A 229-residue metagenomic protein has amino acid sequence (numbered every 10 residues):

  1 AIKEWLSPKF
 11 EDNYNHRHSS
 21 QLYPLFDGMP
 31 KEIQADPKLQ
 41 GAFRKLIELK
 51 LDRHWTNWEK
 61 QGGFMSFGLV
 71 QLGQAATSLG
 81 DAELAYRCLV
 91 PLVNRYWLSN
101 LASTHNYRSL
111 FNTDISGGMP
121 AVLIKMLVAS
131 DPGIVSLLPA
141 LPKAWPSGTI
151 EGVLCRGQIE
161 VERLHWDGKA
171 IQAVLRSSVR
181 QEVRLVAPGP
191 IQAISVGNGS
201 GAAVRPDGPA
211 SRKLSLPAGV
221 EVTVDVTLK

Functional and structural regions predicted by a protein language model:
A1-V135, W145, I171: Active-site core of glycosidic bond-cleaving carbohydrate-active enzymes
E83-L228: Non-catalytic C-terminal accessory modules of carbohydrate-active enzymes
